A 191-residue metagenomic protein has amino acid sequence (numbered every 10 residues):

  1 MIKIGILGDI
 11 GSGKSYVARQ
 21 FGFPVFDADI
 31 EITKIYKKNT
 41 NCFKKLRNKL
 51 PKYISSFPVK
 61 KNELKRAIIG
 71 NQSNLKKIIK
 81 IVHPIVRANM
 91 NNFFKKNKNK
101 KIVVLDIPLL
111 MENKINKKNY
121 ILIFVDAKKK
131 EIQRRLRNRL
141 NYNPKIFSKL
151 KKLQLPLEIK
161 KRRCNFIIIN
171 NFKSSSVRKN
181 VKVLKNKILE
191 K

Functional and structural regions predicted by a protein language model:
I4-I6: Hydrophobic anchor at the beta1->P-loop junction of P-loop NTPases
I10: The conserved Walker
K14: Conserved lysine of the Walker
V17, F21: Hydrophobic positions on the alpha1 helix immediately C-terminal to the Walker A/P-loop
D29, I78, V104, F147 (+1 more regions): Residue-level signal for inorganic ion chemistry
T33-N99: ATP-dependent small-molecule kinase phosphotransfer cores that center on conserved nucleotide phosphate-binding segments
N89-M90, K117-K118, N138-L189: Small-molecule kinase domains that catalyze NTP-dependent phosphoryl transfer to phosphate-bearing small molecules
N89-N97, K101-R139: ATP-dependent NMP and nucleoside kinases share a basic, alpha-helical "lid"
